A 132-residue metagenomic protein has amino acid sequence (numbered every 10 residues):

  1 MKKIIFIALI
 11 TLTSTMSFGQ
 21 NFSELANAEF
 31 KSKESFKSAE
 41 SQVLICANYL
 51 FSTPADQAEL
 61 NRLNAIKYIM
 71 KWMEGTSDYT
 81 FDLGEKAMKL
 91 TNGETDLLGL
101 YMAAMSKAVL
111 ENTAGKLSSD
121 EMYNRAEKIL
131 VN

Functional and structural regions predicted by a protein language model:
M1-S23: Bacterial Sec-dependent N-terminal signal peptides
Q20-L83: N-terminal secretory signal peptides
L60-N132: Mature extracellular/secreted ectodomains of secretory-pathway proteins
